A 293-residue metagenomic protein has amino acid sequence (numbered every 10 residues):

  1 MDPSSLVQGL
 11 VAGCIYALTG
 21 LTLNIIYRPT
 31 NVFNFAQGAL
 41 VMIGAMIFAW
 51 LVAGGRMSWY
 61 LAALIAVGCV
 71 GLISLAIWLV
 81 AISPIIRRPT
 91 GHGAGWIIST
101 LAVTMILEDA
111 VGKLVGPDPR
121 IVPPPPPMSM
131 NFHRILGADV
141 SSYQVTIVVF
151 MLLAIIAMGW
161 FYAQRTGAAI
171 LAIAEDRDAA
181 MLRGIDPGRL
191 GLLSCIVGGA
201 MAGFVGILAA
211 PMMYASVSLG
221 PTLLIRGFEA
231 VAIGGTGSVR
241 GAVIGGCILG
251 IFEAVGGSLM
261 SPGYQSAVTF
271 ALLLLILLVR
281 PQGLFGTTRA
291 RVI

Functional and structural regions predicted by a protein language model:
M1-G9, F161-G167, S194-V231, V255-Q265: Inter-helical junctions in multi-pass inner-membrane proteins, predominant in energy-converting antiporter-like
M1-T19, I47, Y60-A62, P89-I97 (+4 more regions): Membrane-interfacial amphipathic/re-entrant helices at transmembrane-helix boundaries
I25-G44, W59, T90-G95, A169 (+5 more regions): Short, non-helical or kinked segments that cap or interrupt transmembrane helices
P29-F33, A62, L72-D118, A163-R165 (+3 more regions): Short loop segments and helix-boundary regions at transmembrane helix junctions of multi-pass inner-membrane proteins
P29-V80: Membrane-embedded helix boundary and interhelical linker motif in transport proteins
P84-I85, H92-A163, L190, V255 (+2 more regions): Transmembrane helix-bundle core of multi-pass membrane transporters and related energy-transducing complexes
P119, E175-L182, D186-R189, L259-I293: Cytosolic-side transmembrane-helix boundaries in multi-pass membrane proteins
L136-A215, V239-G245: Helix-loop-helix "hairpin" substructures at the membrane interface of multi-pass membrane proteins
